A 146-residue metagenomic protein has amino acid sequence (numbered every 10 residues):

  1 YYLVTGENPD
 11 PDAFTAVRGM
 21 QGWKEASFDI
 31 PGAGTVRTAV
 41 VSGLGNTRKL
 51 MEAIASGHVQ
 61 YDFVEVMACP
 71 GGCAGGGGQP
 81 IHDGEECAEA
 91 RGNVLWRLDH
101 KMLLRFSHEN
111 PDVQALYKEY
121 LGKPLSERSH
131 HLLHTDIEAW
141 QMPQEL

Functional and structural regions predicted by a protein language model:
Y1-L146: Iron-sulfur (Fe-S) cluster-binding modules
